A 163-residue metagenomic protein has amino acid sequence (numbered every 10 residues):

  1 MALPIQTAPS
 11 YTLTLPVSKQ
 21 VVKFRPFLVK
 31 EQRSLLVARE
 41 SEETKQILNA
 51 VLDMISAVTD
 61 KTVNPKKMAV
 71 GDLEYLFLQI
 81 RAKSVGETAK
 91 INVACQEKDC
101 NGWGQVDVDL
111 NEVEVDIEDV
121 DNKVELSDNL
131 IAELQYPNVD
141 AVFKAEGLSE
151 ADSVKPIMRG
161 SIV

Functional and structural regions predicted by a protein language model:
M1-V163: Long C-terminal interaction/binding lobes of large macromolecular proteins
